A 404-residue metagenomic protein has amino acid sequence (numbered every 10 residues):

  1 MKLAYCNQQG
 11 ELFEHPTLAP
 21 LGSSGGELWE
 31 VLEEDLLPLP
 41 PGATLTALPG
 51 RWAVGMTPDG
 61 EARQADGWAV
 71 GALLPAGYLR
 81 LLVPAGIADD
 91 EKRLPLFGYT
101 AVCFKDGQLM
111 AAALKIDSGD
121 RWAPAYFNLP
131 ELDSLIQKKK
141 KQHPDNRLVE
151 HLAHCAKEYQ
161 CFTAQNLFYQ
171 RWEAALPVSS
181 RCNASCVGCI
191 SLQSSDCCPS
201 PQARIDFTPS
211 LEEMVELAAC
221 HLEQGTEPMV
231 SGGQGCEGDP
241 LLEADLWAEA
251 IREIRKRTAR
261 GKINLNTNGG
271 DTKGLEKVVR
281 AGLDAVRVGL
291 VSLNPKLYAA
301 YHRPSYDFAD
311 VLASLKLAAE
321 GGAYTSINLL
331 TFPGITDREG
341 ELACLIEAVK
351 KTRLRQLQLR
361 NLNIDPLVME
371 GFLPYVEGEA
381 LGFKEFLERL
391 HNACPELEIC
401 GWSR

Functional and structural regions predicted by a protein language model:
M1-D89, P95: Short Lys/Arg-enriched alpha/beta "domain-start" segment
K92, F97-L176, Q193-P201, C220: N-terminal [4Fe-4S]-dependent radical SAM core
F97-Y99, F104, G340, K350 (+1 more regions): C-terminal accessory regions of radical SAM enzymes
E173, P177, Q193-E249, R255-G274 (+3 more regions): Core AdoMet radical
C182, C186-C189, G232: Short cysteine clusters
A244-R260, A309-T325, E377-C400: Alpha-helix-loop-beta-strand connector modules within alpha/beta enzyme cores
K296, Y301, P333-T336, Q356-G378 (+1 more regions): Flexible glycine/acidic-rich beta-alpha junction loops that bind and position SAM and/or redox cofactors in anaerobic
A309-V368, R389, A393-C394: Conserved C-terminal portion of the radical SAM core fold that forms the substrate/S-adenosylmethionine-binding
